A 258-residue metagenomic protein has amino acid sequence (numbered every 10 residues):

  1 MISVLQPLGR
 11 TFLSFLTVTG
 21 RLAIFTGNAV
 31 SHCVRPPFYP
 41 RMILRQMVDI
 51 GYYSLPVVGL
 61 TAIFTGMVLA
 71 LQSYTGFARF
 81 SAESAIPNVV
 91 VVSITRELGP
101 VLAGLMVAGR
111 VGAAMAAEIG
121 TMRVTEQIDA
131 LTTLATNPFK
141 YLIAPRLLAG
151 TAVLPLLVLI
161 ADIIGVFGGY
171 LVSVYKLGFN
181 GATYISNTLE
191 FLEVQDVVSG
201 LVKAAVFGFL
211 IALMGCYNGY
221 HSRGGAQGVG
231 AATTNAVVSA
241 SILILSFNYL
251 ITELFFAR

Functional and structural regions predicted by a protein language model:
M1-R41, N218-G219, R223: Short, membrane-interfacial amphipathic segments enriched in basic
V48-L102, M106: Active-site cofactor/substrate anionic-group-binding motifs, chiefly glycine- and Lys/Arg-rich phosphate-binding loops
G51, L55, G59, L98 (+4 more regions): Selective transmembrane-helix segments that form parts of the transport pathway or gating/packing helices in multipass
G59-M67, T151, P155, L159 (+7 more regions): Generic alpha-helical transmembrane segments of integral inner-membrane proteins, especially permease/transport modules
Q72-T95, I163-A205, F209, L213-T233 (+1 more regions): Membrane-interfacial helix-loop-helix connectors in multipass membrane proteins
I86-D129, M214: Hydrophobic alpha-helical transmembrane segments of multi-pass membrane transport proteins
I119-A144, A226-V229: Short cytoplasmic-facing helical segments at TM-TM junctions of multi-pass membrane proteins
V229, N235-T252: Final/C-terminal transmembrane alpha-helix of multipass membrane proteins
